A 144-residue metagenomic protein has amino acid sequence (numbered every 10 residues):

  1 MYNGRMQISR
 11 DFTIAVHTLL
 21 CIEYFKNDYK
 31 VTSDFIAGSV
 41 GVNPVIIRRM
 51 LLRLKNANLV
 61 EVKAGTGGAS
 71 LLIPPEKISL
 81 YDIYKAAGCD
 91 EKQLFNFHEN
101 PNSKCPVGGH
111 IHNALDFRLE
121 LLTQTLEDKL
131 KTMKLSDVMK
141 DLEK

Functional and structural regions predicted by a protein language model:
M1-M6: Short, intrinsically disordered or compositionally biased N-terminal tails of bacterial proteins
T18-N27: Short amphipathic alpha-helical interface segments
V31-G41: A short alpha-helical element within helix-turn-helix/winged-helix DNA-binding domains across DNA-binding proteins
N43-I46: Short coil turns linking two alpha-helices in DNA-binding domains
L51-K55: Basic amphipathic alpha-helical segments that dock to polyanions
A57-T66, S70-L72: Beta-hairpin "wing" of winged helix-turn-helix
P74-K144: Non-DNA-binding regulatory cores of transcription-related proteins, predominantly C-terminal effector-binding
